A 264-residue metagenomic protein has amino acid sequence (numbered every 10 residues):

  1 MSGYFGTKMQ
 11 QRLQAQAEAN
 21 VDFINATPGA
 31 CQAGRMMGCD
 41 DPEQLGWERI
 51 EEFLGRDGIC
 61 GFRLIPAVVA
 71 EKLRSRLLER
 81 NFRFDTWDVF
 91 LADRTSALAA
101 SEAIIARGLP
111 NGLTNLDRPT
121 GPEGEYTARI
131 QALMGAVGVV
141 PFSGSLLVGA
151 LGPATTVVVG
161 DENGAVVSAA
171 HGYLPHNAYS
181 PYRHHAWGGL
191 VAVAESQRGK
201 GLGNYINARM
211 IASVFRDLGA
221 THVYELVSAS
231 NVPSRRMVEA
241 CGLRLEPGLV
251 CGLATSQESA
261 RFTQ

Functional and structural regions predicted by a protein language model:
M9-L13, R35-T114: Acyl-donor-binding surface of acyltransferase catalytic domains
N25-P42, Y182-E195: Conserved acetyl-CoA binding element of GNAT-fold acetyltransferases
E43-E52, L190-V193, G199-V214, R235-A240: Conserved acetyl-CoA-binding loop-helix of GNAT-fold acetyltransferases
V68-F84, N204, A229-P247: Conserved active-site alpha-helix within GNAT-family acetyltransferase domains
R83-D93, L226, G242-S259: Conserved catalytic-core motifs of GNAT/GCN5-like acyltransferases
S101-F142, Q264: Short amphipathic alpha-helix that is part of the acyltransferase structural core
G135-V191: A conserved beta-strand-loop-helix scaffold within acyl/acetyltransferase catalytic domains
G188, V223-V227: Conserved hydrophobic beta-strand within the GNAT/NAT acetyltransferase core sheet that lines the active-site cleft
